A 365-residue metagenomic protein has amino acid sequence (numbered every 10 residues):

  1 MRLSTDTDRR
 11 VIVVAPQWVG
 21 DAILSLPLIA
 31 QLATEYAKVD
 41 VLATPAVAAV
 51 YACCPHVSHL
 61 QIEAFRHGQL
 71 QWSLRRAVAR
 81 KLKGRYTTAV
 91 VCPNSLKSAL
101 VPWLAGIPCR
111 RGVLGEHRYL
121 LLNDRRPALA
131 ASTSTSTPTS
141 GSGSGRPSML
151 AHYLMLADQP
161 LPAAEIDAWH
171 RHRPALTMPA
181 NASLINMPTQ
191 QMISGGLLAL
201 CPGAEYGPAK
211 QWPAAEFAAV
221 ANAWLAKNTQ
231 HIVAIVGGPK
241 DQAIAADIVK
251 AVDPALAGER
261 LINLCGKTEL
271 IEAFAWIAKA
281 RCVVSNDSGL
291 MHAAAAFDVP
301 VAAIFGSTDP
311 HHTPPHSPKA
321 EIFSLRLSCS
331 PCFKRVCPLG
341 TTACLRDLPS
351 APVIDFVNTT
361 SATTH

Functional and structural regions predicted by a protein language model:
M1-H365: Catalytic machinery of carbohydrate-active enzymes, primarily nucleotide-sugar-dependent glycosyltransferases
